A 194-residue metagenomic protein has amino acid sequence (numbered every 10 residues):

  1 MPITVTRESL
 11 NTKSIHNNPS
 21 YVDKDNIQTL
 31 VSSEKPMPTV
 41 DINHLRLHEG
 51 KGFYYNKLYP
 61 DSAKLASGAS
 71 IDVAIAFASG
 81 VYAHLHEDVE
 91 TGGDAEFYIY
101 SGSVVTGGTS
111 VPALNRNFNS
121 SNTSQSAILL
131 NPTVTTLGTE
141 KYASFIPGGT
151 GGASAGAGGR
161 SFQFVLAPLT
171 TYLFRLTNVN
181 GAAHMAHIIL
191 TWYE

Functional and structural regions predicted by a protein language model:
M1-S121, S126-T139, S144-F145, T177-H187 (+1 more regions): Extended, low-complexity segments enriched in Ser/Thr/Gly and acidic residues that occur primarily in surface-exposed
F145-L169: Beta-sandwich interaction modules
L166-N178: Internal, hydrophobic beta-strand segments that form the core of beta-sheet-rich folds
